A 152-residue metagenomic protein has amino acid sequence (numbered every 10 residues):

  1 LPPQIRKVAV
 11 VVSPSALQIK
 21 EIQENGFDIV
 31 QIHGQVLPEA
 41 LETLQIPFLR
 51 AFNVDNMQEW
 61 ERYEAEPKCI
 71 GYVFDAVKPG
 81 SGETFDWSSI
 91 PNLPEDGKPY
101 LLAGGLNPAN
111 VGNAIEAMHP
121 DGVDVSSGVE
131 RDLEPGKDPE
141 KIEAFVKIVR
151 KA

Functional and structural regions predicted by a protein language model:
P2-N110, E130: Conserved anion-binding
I32-L37, V77-P79, A117-I142: Glycine-rich phosphate-binding active-site loops on the catalytic face of alpha/beta enzymes
I46, R150-A152: Structural alpha-beta junctions
I70, P139, E143-V146: Low-complexity, intrinsically disordered short peptide segments enriched in small/polar/basic residues
A103-N110, I115-V129, E143-R150: C-terminal active-site rim and adjoining tail of enzyme catalytic domains
